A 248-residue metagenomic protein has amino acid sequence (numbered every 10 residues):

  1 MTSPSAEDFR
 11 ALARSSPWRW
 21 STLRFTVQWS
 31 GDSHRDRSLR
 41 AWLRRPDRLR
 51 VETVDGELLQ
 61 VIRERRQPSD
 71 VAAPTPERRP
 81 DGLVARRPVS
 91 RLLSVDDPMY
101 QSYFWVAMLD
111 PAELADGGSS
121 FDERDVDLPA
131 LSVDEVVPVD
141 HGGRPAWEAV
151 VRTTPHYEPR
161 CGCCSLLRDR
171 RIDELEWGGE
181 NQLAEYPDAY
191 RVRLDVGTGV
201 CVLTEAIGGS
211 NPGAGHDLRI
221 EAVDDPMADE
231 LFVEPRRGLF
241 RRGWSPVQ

Functional and structural regions predicted by a protein language model:
M1-D47, P74-M108, V126-D140, E176-E180 (+1 more regions): N-terminal leader/targeting segments and the immediate start of mature chains
R19-T26, D47-R50, G142-V150, V200-L203: Short, hydrophobic/aromatic-rich segments at coil-to-beta transitions
T26-G31, V150-P159, I207: Generic short beta-strand segments
R37-W42, W147-V150, P155: Exposed beta-strand-loop-beta-strand "reactive/processing" segments of non-cytosolic proteins
L39-A41, R50, Q60, A189-R193: Short, surface-exposed charged micro-motifs
L49-T53, P68-A73, C201-A206: Short hydrophobic/aromatic-rich beta-strand segments that constitute the beta-sheet cores of beta-sandwich/beta-barrel
E57-Q60, Q67, P155-H156, G209-N211: Short, surface-exposed beta-strand-loop junctions and turns on beta-sheet-rich folds
P129-S132, H141-R144, P155, D169-Y190 (+1 more regions): Non-transmembrane domains of secretory- and envelope-associated proteins
